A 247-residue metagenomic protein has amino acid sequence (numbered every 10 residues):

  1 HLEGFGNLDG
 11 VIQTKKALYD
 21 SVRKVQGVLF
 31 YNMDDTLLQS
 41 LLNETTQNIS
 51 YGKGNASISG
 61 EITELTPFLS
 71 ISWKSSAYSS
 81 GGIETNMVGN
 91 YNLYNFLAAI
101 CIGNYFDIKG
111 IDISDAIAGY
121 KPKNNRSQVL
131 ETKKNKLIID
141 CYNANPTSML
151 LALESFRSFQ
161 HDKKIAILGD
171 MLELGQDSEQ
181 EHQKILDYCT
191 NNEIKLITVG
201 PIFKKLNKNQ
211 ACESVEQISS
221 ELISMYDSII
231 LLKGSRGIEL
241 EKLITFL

Functional and structural regions predicted by a protein language model:
H1-K136, H161-D162, L186-K195, F203-C212 (+1 more regions): Acidic, Mg2+-coordinating active-site environments of NTP-dependent enzymes
L2-D9, M149, G175-E179, L240-L243: Glycine/threonine-rich flexible loop motifs
V28, K163-I165, D227-L231: Residue-level preference for the first positions of well-ordered beta-strands
L93-F96, P146-M149, E239-E241: Short glycine/serine/threonine-rich phosphate/pyrophosphate-binding segments that cradle anionic phosphate groups
P122-N125, C141-A211, S235: Active-site beta-alpha connecting loops in nucleotide-dependent enzymes
A211, S228-T245: Peripheral docking tails and interdomain loops at the edges of cofactor- or intermediate-handling domains
Q217-M225: Short amphipathic alpha-helix with an adjacent loop that forms part of the alpha/beta core around
